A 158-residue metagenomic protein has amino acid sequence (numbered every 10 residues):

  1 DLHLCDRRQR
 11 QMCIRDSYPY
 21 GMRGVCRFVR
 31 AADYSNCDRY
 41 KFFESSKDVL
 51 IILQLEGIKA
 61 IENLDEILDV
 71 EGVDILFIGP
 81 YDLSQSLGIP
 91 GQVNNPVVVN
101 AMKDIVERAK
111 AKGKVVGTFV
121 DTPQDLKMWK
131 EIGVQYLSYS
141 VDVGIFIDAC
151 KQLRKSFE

Functional and structural regions predicted by a protein language model:
D1-D16: Single conserved hydrophobic/aromatic residue that forms the stacking wall/gate of nucleotide- or nucleobase-binding
R7, L76-Q85, Q135-Q152: Glycine-rich phosphate-binding active-site loops on the catalytic face of alpha/beta enzymes
S17-P19, V70-I75, E131-L137: Glycine-enriched alpha-helix->loop->beta-strand junction motifs that scaffold or abut catalytic
S17-R27, S86-N100, S140: Glycine-rich tight-turn/loop motif centered on a GG-T
Y18-Y20, S46, N94-V116: Alpha-helix-loop-beta-strand connector modules within alpha/beta enzyme cores
S46-I51, G72-D74, K112-V115, V134-Q135: Short, well-ordered coil/turn segments that N-cap beta-strands
I51-E56, L76-I78, V116-T118, L137-Y139: Hydrophobic faces of well-ordered beta-strands that scaffold small-molecule active sites in alpha/beta enzyme cores
I67, G79, W129: Conserved, mostly hydrophobic/aromatic
